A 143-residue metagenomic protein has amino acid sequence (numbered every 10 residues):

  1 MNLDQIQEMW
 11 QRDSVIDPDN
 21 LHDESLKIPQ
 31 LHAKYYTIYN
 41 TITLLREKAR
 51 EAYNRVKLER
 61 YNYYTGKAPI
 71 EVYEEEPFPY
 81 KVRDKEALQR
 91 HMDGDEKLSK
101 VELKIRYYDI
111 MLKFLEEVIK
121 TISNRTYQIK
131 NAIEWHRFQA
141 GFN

Functional and structural regions predicted by a protein language model:
M1-N143: Charge-rich amphipathic alpha-helical interaction elements
